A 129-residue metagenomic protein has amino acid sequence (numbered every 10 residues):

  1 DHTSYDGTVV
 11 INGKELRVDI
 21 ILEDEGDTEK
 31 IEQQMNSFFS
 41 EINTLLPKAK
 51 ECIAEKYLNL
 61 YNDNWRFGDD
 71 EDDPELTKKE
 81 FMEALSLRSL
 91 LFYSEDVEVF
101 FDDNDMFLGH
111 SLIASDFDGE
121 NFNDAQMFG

Functional and structural regions predicted by a protein language model:
D1, E80-E83, S89-G129: Acidic, proline/glycine-rich low-complexity IDRs
D1-D96: N-terminal domain-onset segments
